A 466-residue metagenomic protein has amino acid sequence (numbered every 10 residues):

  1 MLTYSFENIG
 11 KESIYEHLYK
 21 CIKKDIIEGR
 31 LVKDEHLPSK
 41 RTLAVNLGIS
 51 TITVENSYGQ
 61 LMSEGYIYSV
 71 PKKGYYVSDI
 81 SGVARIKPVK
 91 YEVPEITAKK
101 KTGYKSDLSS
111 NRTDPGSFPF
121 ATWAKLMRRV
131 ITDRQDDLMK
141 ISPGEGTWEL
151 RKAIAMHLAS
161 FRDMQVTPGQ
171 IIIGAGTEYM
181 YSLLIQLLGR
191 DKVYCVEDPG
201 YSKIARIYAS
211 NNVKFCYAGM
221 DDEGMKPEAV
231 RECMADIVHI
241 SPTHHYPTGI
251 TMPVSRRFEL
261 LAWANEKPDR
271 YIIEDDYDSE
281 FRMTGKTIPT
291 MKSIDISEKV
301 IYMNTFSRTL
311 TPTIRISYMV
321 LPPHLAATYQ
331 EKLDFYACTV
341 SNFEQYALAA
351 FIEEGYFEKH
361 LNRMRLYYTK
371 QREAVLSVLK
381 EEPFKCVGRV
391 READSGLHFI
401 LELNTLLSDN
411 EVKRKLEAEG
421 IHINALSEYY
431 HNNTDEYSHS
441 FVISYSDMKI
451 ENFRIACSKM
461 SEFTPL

Functional and structural regions predicted by a protein language model:
M1-R128, H324, D334-S341, A349-I352 (+8 more regions): N-terminal basic, amphipathic alpha-helical segments
I80, L187, I207, T284 (+4 more regions): Residue-level signal for well-ordered alpha-helical positions
T113, T243-H245, R308: Short glycine-rich anion-binding loops that position phosphate/pyrophosphate groups of nucleotides and phosphorylated
M127, D137-D269, S279-E280, K286-I294 (+3 more regions): Conserved core of the PLP fold type I
I172, P289-T290, Q330, L348 (+1 more regions): Catalytic cores of nucleotide-enabled group-transfer and carboxylate-activating enzymes in metabolic and assembly-line
D275-D276: Walker B catalytic acidic pair
I296-L366: Conserved core segment of the aminotransferase class I/II
